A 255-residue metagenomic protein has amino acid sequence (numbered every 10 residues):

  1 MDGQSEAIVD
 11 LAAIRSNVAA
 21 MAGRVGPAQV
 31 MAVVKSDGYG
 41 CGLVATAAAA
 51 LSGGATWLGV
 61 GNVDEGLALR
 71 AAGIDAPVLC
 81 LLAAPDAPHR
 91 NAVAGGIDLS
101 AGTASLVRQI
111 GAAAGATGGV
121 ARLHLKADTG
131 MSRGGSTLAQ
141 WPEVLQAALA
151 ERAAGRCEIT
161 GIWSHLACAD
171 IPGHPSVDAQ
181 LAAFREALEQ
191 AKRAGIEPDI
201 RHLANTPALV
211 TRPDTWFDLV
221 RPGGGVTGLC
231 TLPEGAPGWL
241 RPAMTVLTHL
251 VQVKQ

Functional and structural regions predicted by a protein language model:
M1-G3: Gly-rich Lys/Arg/Thr-decorated short loops/hinges at beta-loop-alpha junctions or inter-strand turns that position
S5-V9, A13-R15, G26-H202, W216: Active-site-proximal beta-alpha core segment in soluble small-molecule metabolic enzymes
S16-A20: Conserved alpha-helical substructure of the radical SAM core
G173-Q255: Anionic-ligand-binding alpha/beta catalytic cores of soluble enzymes and soluble regulatory domains that recognize
